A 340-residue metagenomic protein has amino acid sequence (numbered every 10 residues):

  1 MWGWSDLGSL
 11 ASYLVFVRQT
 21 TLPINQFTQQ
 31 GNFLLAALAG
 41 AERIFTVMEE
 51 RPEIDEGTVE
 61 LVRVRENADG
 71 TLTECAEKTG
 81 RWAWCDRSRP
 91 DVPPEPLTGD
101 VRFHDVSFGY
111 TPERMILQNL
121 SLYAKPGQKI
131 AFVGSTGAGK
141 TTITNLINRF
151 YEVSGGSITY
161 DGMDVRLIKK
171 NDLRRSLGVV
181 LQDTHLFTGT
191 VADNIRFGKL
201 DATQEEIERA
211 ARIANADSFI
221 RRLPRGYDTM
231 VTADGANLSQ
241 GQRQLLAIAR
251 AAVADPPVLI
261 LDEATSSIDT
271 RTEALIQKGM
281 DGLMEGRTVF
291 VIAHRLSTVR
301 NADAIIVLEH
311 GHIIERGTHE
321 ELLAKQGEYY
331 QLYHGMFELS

Functional and structural regions predicted by a protein language model:
M1-L14, L34, G70-D86: A hydrophobic transmembrane-helix motif
S5, T21-L22, D100: A structural feature marking regular secondary structure
L14, T21, R174: Conserved catalytic core of two-component sensor histidine kinases
Q19-E50, E56: Cytosolic ends of transmembrane helices, especially the final helix of ABC transmembrane type-1 domains
Q30, E50-R51, K325, G335: Generic structural signal for alpha-helix termini and adjacent loop/cap motifs
E53-R65: Solvent-exposed, non-transmembrane helices and loops of integral membrane proteins
V64-S340: ABC-type nucleotide-binding domain
